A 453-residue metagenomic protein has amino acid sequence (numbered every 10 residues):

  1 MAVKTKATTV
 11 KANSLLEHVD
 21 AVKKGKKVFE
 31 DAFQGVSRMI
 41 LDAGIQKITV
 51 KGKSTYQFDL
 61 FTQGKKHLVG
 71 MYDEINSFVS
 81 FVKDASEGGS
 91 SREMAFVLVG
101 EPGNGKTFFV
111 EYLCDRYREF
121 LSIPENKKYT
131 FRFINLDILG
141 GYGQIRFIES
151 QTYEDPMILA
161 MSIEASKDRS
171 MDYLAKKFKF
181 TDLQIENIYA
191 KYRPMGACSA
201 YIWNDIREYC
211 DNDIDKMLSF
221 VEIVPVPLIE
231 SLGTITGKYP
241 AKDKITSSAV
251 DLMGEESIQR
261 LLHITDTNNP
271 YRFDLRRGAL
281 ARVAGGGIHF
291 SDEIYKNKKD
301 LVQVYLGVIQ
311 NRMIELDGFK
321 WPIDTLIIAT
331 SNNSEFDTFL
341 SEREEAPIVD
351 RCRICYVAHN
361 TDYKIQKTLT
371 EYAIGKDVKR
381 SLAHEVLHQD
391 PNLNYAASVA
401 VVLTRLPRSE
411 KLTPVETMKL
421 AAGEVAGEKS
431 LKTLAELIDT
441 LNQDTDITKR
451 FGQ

Functional and structural regions predicted by a protein language model:
A2, K6-Q453: Conserved ASCE/P-loop NTPase catalytic core
